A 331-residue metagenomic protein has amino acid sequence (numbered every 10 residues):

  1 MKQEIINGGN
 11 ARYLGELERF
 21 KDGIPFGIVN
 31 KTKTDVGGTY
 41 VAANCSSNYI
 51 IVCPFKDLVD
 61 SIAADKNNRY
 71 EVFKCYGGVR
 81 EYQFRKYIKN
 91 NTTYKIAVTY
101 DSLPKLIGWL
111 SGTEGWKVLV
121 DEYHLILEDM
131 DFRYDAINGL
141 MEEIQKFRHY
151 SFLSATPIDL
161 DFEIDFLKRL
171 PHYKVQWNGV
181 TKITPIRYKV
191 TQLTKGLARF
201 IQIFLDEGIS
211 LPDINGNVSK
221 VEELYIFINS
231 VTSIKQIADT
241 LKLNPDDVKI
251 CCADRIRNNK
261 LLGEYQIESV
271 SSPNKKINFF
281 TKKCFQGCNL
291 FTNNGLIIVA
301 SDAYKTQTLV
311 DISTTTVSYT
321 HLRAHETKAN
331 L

Functional and structural regions predicted by a protein language model:
V29-V36, L140-E163: Conserved helicase ATPase motor motifs in RecA-like P-loop NTPase domains
D35-Y40, L103-W109, N278-L296, S318-Y319: SF2 helicase motor core recognition
Y49-L58, P212-A238: Conserved strand-helix element at the start of the C-terminal RecA-like helicase core
V72-K105: Inter-Walker segment of RecA-like/P-loop motor cores
G112-G139: SF2 helicase catalytic motif II
E163-F200: Interdomain hinge/linker at the junction between the two RecA-like core domains of SF2 helicases
L290-T316: Conserved RecA-like helicase motor core of SF1/SF2 enzymes
T320-T327: Conserved small/polar residues in nucleotide/adenosyl-binding loops
